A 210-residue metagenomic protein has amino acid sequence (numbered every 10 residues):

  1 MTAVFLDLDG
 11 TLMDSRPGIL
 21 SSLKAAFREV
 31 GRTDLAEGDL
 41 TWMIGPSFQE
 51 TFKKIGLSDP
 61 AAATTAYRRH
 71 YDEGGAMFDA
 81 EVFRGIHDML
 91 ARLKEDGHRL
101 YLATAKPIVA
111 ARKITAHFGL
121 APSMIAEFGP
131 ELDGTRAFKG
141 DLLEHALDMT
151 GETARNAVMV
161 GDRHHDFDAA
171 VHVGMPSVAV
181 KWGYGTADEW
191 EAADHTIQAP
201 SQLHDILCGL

Functional and structural regions predicted by a protein language model:
M1-W42, K54: Active-site neighborhood of HAD-like aspartate-dependent phosphohydrolases
A3, F138-F167: Conserved Lys-Pro-Asp/Glu-containing loop-to-beta segment of HAD-superfamily phosphomonoesterases, centered on
R28-V30, E50-S58, D79, A91-Y101 (+3 more regions): Substrate-recognition/cap helix-loop segment adjacent to the acidic, metal-dependent catalytic center of Asp-based
M43, E81-G85, K106, D162 (+1 more regions): Short beta->alpha linker loops
K53-H87, A91: Metal-dependent phosphoesterase signature
T104, V158-I197: Acidic, Mg2+-coordinating phosphoryl-transfer loop and its flanking beta/alpha structural elements, shared across
F118-F128, D188-L207: Structural recognition of alpha->loop->beta junctions
